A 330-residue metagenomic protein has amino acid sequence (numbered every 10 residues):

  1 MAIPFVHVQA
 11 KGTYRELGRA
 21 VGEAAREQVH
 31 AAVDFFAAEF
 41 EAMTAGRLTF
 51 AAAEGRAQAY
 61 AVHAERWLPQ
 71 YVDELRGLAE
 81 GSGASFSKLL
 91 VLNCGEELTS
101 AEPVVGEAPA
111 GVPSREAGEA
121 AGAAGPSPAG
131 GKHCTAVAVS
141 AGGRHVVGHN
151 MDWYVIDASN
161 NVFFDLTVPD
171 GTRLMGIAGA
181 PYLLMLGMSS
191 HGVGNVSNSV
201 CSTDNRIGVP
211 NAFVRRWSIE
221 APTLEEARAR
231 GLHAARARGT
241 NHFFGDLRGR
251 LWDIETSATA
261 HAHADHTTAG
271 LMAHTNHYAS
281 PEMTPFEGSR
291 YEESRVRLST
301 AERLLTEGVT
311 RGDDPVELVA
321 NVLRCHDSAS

Functional and structural regions predicted by a protein language model:
M1-G81, P109, G122, P128 (+2 more regions): C-terminal, well-structured catalytic/ligand-binding subdomain of enzymes
E80, A84-V105, P128-V147: Gly/Pro-rich turn-and-neighbor structural signature
E107, E116-E119: Charged/polar low-complexity intrinsically disordered segments
